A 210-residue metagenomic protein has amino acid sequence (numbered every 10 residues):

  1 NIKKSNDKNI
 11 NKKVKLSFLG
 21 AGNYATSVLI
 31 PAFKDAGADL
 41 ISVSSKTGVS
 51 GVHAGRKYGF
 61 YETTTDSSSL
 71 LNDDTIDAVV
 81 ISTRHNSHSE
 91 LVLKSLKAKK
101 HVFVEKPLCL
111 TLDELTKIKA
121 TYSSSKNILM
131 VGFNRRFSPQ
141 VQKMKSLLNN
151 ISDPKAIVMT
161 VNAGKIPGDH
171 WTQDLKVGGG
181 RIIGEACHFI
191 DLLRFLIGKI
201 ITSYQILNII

Functional and structural regions predicted by a protein language model:
I2-Y58, A78: N-terminal Rossmann-like dinucleotide-binding module
H53-Y61, I118-Y122: Short, conserved SAM-binding/catalytic segment of Class I S-adenosyl-L-methionine-dependent methyltransferases
E62-D66: Short acidic-hydrophobic, aromatic-tinged amphipathic segments that line or gate anion-handling sites
S69-E90, F103: Rossmann-like NAD(P)-binding element
S89-F133: Beta-strand-loop-alpha-helix segment that lines the small-molecule cofactor/substrate pocket of alpha/beta enzymes
R135-Y204: Predominantly a Rossmann-like dinucleotide-binding segment in NAD(P)-dependent oxidoreductases
I206-I210: Short, solvent-exposed loop/turn elements at beta->coil junctions and helix N-caps that rim active or binding pockets
